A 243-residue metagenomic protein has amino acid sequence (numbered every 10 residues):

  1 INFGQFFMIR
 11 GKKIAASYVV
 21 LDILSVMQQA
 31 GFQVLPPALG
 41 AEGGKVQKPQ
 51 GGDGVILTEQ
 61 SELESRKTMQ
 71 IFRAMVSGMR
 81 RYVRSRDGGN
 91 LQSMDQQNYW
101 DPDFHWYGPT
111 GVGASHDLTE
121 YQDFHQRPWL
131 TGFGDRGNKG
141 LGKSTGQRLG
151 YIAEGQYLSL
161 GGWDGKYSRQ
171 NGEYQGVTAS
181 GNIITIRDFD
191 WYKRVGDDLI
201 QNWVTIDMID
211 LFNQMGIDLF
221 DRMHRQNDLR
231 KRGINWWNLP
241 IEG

Functional and structural regions predicted by a protein language model:
I1-G243: C-terminal and inter-domain tail/linker signature
